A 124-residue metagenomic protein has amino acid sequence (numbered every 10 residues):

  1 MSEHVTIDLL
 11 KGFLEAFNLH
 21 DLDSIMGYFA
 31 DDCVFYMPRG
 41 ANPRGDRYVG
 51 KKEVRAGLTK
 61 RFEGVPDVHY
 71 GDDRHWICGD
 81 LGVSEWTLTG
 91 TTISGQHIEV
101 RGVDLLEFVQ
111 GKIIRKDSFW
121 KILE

Functional and structural regions predicted by a protein language model:
M1-D31: Short, low-complexity N-terminal intrinsically disordered segments enriched in polar/charged residues
S2-V5, R55, T59-E124: A beta-strand edge to alpha-helix "cap/lid" segment located at domain peripheries
L19, D23, Y48, E53 (+2 more regions): Short, flexible micro-motifs
G27-R74: A solvent-exposed, acidic/Ser-Thr-rich amphipathic alpha-helical stretch
